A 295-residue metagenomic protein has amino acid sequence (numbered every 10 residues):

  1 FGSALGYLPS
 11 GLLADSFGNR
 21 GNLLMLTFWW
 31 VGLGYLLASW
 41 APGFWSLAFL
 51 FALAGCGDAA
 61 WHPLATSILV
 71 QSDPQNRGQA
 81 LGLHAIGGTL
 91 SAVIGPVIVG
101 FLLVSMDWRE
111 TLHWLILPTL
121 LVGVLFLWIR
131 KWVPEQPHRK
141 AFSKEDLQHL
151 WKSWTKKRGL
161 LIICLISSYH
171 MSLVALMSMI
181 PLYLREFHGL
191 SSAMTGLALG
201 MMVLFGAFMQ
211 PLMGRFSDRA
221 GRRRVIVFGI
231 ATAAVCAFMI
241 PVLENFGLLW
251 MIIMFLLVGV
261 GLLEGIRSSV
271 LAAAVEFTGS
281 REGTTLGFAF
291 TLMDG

Functional and structural regions predicted by a protein language model:
L5-P42, S217: Conserved MFS/SLC helix-loop-helix module at the cytosolic interface between two early adjacent transmembrane helices
L50-G88: Cytoplasmic helix-loop-helix junction between adjacent transmembrane helices in 12-TM secondary transporters
A60-D73, E264-T278: Intracellular juxtamembrane helix-capping segments at the cytosolic ends of symmetry-related transmembrane helices
H84-R130: Helix-loop-helix hairpin linking two adjacent transmembrane segments in secondary transporters
V133-I162: Juxtamembrane intracellular "pre-TM" segments in multi-pass secondary transporters
R158-A207: Extracytoplasmic gate region of multi-pass secondary transporters
R223-V270: C-terminal transmembrane helical hairpin of 12-TM major facilitator-type secondary transporters
S280-G295: A late C-terminal transmembrane helix in Major Facilitator Superfamily
